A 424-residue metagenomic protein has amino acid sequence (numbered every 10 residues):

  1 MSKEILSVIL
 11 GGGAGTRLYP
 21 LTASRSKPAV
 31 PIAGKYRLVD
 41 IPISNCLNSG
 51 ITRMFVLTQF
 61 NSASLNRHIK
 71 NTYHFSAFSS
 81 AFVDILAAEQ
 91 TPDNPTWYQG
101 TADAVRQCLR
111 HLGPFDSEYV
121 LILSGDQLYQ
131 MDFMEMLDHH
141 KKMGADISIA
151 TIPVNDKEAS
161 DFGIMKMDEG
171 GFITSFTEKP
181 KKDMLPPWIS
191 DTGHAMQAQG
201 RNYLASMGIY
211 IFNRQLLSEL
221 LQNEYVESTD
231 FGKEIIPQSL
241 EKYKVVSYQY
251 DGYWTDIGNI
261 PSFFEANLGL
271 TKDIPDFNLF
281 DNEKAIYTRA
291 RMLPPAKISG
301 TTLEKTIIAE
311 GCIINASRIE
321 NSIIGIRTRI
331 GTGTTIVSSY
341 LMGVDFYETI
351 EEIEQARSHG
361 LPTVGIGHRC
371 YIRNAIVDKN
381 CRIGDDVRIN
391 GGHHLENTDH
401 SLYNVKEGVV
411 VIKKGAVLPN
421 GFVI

Functional and structural regions predicted by a protein language model:
M1-L6, G11, H194-A195, Q215 (+1 more regions): Left-handed beta-helix
M1-T271, L361-P362, E396-G415, N420: Unchanged
